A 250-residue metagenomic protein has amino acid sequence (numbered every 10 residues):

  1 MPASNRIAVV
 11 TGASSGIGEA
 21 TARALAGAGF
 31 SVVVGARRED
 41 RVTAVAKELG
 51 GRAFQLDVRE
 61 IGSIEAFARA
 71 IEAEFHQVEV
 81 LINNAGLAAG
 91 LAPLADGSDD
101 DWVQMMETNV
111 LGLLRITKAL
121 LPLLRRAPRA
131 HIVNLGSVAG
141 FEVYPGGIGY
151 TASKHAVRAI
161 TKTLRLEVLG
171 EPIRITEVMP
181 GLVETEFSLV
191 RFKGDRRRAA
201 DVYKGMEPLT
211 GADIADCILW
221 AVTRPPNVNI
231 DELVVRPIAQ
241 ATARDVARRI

Functional and structural regions predicted by a protein language model:
S14-S15: Conserved glycine-rich cofactor-binding loop
A28-V45: Conserved glycine-rich Rossmann-like NAD(P)H-binding loop of the short-chain dehydrogenase/reductase
L56-A66, D99: The beta1-alpha1 cofactor-binding region of Rossmann-like NAD(H)/NADP(H)-dependent oxidoreductases
A92-L94, D101-V103: Substrate-binding pocket helix/loop in short-chain dehydrogenase/reductase
T117, S153: Active-site helix of classical SDR
S137: Residue(s) in the substrate-gating loop at a strand-loop-helix junction that position the organic substrate next
E177-V178, R197-R244: C-terminal helical subdomain
